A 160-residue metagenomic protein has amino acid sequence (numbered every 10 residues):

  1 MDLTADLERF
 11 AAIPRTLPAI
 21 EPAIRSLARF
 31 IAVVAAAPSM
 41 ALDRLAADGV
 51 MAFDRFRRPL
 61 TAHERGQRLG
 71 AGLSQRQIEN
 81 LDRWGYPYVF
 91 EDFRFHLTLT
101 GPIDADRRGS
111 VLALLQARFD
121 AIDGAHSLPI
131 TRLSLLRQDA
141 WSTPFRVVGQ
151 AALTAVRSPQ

Functional and structural regions predicted by a protein language model:
M1-Q160: Histidine-dependent nucleotide/RNA phosphoesterase domain, centered on the 2H-phosphoesterase fold with its duplicated
